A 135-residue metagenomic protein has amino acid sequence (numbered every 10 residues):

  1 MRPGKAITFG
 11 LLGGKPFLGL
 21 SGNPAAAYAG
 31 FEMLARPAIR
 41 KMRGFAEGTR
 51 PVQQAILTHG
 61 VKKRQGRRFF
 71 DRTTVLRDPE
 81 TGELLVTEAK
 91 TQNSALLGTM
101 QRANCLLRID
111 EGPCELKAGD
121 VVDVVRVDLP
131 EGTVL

Functional and structural regions predicted by a protein language model:
M1-L135: Flexible glycine/proline-rich
